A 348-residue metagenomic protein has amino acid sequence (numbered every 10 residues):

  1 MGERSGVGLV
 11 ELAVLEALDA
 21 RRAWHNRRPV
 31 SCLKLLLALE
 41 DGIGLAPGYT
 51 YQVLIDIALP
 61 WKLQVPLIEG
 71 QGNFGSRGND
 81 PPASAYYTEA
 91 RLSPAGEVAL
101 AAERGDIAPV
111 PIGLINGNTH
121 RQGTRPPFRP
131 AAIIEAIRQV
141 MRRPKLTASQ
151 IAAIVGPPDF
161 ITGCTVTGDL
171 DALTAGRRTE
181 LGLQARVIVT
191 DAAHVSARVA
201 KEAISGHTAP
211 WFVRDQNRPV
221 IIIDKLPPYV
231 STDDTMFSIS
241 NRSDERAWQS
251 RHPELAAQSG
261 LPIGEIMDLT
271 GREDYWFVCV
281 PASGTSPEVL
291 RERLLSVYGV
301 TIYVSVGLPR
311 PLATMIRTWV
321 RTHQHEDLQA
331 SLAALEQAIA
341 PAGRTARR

Functional and structural regions predicted by a protein language model:
M1, L114-R348: C-terminal interaction appendages of subunits in large macromolecular complexes
M1-L181: Catalytic phosphate-handling regions of large nucleic-acid enzymes and associated NTPases
